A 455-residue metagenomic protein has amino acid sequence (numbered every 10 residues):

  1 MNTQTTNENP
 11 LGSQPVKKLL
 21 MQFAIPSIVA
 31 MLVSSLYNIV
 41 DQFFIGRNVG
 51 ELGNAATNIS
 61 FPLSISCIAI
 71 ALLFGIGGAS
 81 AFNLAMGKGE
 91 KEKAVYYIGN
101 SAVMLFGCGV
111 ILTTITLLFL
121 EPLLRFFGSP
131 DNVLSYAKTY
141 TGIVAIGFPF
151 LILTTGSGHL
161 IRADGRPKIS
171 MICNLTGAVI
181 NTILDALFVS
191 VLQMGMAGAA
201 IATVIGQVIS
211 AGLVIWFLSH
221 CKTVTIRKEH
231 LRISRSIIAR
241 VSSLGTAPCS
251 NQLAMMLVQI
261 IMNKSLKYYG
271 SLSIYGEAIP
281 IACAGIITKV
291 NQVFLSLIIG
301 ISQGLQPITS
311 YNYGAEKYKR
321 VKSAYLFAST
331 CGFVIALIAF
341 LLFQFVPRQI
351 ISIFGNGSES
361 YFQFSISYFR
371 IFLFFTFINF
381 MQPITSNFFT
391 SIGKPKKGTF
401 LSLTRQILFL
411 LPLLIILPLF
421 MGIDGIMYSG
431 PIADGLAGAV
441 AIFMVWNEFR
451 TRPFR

Functional and structural regions predicted by a protein language model:
M1-A24, F82-P149, V191-T246, T309-F374 (+1 more regions): Short alpha-helical transmembrane segments in multi-pass integral membrane proteins
K17-L36, V40, L63-I70, I146 (+5 more regions): Residue-level signal for short hydrophobic patches within transmembrane helices of multi-pass membrane transporters
Q22-D41, I143, G177, G206-S210 (+2 more regions): Transmembrane helical elements of multi-pass membrane transporters/channels
S27, M31, F43, S80 (+15 more regions): Transmembrane alpha-helix boundary and packing residues in multipass membrane permease domains and related
L36-N54, L124-D131, L187-M194, M256-I287 (+4 more regions): Helix-terminus/linker motif at the lipid-water interface of multi-pass membrane proteins
N54-T114, L151-S170, I281-L341, F345-P347 (+1 more regions): Small-residue-rich hydrophobic transmembrane alpha-helices
V144-R162, S170-A178, A199-G212, I299-S302 (+3 more regions): Short runs within selected transmembrane alpha-helices of multi-pass transporters and secretion channels
F409-P418: Transmembrane alpha-helical segments of integral membrane proteins
